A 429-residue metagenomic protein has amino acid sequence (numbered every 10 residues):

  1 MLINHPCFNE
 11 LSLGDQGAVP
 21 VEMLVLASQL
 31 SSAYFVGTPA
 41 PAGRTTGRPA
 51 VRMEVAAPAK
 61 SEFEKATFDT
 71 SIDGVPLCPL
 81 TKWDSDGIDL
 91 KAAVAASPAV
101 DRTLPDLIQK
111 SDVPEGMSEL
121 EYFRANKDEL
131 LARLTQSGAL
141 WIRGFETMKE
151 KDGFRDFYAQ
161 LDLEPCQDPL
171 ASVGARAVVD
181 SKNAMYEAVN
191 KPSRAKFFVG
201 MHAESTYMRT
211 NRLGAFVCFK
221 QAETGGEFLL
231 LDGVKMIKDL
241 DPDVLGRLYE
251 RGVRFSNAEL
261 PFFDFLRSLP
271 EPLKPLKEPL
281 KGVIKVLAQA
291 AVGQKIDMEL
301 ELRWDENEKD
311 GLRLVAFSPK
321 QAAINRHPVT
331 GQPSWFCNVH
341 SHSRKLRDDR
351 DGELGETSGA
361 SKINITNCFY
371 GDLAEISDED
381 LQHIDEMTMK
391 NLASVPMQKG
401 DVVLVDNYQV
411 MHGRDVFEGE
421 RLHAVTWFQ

Functional and structural regions predicted by a protein language model:
M1-G43: N-terminal chloroplast transit peptides
G43-R52: N-terminal, immediately post-signal peptide pro-regions of secreted/luminal proteins
V51-A59: N-terminal mitochondrial targeting presequences
P58-Y122, E129-T135, A195-V199, R209-V402 (+1 more regions): Active-site environment of non-heme Fe oxygenases that use a 2-His-1-carboxylate facial triad
S137, R143-V173: Membrane helical hairpin/interfacial module
P165-G200: A gly/proline- and charged-residue-enriched helix-loop-helix capping module
